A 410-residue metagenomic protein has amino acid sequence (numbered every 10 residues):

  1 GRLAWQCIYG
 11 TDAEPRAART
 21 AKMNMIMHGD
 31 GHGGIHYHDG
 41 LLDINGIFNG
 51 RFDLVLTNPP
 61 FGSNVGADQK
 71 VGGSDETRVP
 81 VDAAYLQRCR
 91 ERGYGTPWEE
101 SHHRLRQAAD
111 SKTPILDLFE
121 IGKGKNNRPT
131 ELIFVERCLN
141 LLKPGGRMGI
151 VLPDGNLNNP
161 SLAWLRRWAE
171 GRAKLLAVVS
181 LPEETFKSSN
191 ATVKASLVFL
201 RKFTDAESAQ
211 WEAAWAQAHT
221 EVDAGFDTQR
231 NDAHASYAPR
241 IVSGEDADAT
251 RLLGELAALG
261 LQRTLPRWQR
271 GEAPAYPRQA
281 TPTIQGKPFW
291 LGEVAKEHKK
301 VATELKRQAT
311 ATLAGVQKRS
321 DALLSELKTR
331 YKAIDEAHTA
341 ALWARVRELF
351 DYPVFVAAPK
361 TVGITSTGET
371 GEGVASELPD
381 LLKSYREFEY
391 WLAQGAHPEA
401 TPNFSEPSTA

Functional and structural regions predicted by a protein language model:
G1-L3: Conserved SAM-binding loop of SAM-dependent methyltransferases across substrates and taxa, primarily the Class I
W5-C7, R147: Residues at the starts of beta-strands that form the adenosine-phosphate
I8-D12: Conserved SAM-binding motif I beta-strand of class I
R16-T20: Short alpha-helix immediately C-terminal to the canonical SAM-binding loop
M25: Conserved hydrophobic residues forming the short capping helix/wall of the S-adenosyl-L-methionine
G31-G40: Conserved SAM-binding strand-loop segment of SAM-dependent methyltransferases
L41-N45: Short loop/turn elements that flank and shape the SAM/SAH-binding pocket of Class I
N49-A410: A conserved structural/catalytic subdomain of Rossmann-like adenosyl-cofactor enzymes
